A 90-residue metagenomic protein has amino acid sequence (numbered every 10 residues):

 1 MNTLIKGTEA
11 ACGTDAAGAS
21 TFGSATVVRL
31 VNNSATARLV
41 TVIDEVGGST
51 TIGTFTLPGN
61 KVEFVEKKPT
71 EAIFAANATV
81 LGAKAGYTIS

Functional and structural regions predicted by a protein language model:
M1-S90: Surface-exposed, low-hydrophobicity beta-strand/loop segments enriched in small/polar/acidic residues
